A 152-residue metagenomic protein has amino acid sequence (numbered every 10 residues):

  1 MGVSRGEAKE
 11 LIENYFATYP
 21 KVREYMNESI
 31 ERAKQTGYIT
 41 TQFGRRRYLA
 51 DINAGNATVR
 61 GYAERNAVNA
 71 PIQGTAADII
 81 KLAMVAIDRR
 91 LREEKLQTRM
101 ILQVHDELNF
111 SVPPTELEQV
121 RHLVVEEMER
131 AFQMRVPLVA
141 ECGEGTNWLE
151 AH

Functional and structural regions predicted by a protein language model:
M1-H152: Conserved catalytic core of nucleotide polymerization and phosphodiester-bond processing enzymes
